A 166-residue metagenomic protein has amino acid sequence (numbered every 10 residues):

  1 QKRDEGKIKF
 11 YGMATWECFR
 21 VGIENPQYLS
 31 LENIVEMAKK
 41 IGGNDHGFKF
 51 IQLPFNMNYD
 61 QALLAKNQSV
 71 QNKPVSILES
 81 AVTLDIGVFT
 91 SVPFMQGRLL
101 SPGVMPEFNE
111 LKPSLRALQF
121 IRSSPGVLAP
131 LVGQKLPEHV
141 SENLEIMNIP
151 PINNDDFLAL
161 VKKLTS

Functional and structural regions predicted by a protein language model:
Q1-S166: Beta/alpha (TIM)-barrel catalytic core signal, keyed to glycine-rich beta->alpha loops juxtaposed to Asp/Glu that bind
